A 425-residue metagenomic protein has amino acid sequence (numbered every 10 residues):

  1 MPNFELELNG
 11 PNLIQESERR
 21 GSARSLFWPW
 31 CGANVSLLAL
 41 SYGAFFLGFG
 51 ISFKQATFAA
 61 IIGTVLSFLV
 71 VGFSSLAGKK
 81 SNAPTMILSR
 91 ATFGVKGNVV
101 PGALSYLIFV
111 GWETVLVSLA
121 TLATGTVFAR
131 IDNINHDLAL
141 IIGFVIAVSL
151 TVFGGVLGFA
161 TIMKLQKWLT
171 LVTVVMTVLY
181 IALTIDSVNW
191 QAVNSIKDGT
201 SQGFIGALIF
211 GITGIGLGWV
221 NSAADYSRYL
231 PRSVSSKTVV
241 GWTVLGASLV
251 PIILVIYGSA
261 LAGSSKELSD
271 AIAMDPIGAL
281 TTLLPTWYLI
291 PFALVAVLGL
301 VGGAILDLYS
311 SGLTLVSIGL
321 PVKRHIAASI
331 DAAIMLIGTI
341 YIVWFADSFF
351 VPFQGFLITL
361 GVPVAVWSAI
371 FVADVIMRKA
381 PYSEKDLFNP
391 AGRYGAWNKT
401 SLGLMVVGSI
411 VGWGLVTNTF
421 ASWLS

Functional and structural regions predicted by a protein language model:
M1-F53, M176, Q202-F210, Y229-T238: Membrane-interface "cap" regions at the ends of multi-pass membrane proteins
Q15, R19-A23, L157-T170, N221-I253 (+2 more regions): Hydrophobic, small-residue-rich membrane helices and short re-entrant helix-turn-helix hairpins that build
V35-A39, I62-V70, S105-L116, L150 (+4 more regions): Selective recognition of specific alpha-helical transmembrane segments in multi-pass small-molecule
L47-A59, A129-L140, A160-L169, G278-T286 (+4 more regions): Transmembrane helix-loop boundary segments of multi-pass membrane transporters
G48-F49, L76, T92, V100 (+8 more regions): Membrane-water interface regions at transmembrane-helix termini and the short interhelical loops of multi-pass membrane
N98-N133, L300-S317: Hydrophobic transmembrane alpha-helices that form the core helical bundles of multi-pass secondary transporters
G102, R130-V156, L171-A182, I209-A223 (+3 more regions): Transmembrane alpha-helical segments of multi-pass small-molecule transport proteins
V172, W367-S425: C-terminal membrane-solvent junction of multi-pass transporters and transport-like membrane proteins
